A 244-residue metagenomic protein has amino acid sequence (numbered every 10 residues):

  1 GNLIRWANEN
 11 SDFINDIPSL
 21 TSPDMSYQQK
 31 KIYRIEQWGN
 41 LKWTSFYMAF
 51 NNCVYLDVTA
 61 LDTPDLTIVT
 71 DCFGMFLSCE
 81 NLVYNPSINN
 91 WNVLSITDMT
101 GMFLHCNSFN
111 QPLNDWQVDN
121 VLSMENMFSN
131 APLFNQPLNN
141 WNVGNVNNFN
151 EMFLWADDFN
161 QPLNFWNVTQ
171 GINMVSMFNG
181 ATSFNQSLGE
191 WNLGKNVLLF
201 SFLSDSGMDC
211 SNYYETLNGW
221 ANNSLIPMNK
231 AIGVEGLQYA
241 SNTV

Functional and structural regions predicted by a protein language model:
G1-V244: Negatively charged
